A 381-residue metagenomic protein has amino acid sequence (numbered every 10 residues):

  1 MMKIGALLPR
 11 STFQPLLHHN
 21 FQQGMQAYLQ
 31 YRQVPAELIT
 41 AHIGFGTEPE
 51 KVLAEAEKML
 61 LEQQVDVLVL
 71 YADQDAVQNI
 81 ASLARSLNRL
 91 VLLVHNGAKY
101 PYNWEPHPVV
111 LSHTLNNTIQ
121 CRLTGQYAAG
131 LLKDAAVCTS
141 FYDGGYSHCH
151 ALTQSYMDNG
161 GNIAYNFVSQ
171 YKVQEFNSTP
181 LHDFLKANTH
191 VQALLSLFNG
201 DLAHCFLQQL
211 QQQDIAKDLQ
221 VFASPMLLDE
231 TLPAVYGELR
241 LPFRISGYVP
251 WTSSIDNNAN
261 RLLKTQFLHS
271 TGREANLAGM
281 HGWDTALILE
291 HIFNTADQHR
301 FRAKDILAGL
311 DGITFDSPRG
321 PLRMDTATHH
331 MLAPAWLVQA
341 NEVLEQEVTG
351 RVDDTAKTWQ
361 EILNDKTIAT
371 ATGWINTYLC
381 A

Functional and structural regions predicted by a protein language model:
M1-N20, L29-Q33, K133-T139: Short beta-strand segments enriched in small/hydrophobic residues
N20-F21, Y31, P35-K99: Beta-alpha junction/loop-to-helix N-cap segments that form part of ligand/metal-binding clefts
Y31-T47, P108-V109, M157-S178, A193: Short beta-strand elements in bilobed, periplasmic/extracellular small-molecule ligand-binding domains
L61-D73, L92-V94, A136-T139, T189-F206 (+2 more regions): Periplasmic-binding protein-like
V67-G161, Q220, E230-Y236: Extracytoplasmic ligand/sensor domains, especially the bilobed periplasmic-binding protein
L210-W283, A296-D297: Extracellular/periplasmic periplasmic-binding protein-like sensory domains
N294-G309: Short, charged, surface-exposed loops that flank catalytic or proteolytic processing sites
P318-A381: Solvent-exposed, acidic/polar segments of extracytosolic/periplasmic ligand-binding ectodomains
